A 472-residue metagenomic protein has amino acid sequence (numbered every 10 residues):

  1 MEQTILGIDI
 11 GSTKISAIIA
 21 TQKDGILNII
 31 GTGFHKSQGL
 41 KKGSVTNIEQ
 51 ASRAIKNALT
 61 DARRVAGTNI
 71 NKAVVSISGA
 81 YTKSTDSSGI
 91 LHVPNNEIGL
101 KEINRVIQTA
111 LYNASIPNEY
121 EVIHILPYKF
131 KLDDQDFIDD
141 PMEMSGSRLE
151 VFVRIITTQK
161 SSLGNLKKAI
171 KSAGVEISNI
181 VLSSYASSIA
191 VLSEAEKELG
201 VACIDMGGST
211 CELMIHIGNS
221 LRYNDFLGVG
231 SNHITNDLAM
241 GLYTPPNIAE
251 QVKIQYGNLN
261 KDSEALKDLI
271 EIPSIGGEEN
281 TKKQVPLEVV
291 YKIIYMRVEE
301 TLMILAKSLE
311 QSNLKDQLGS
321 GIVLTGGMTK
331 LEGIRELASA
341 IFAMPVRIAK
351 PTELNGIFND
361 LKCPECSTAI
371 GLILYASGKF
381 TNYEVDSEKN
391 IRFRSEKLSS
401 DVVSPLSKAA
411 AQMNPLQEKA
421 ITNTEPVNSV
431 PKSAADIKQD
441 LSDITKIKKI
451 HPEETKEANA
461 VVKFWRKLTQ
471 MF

Functional and structural regions predicted by a protein language model:
M1-S12, I18-V201, P245-N247, Q251-I272 (+2 more regions): Nucleotide/phosphate-binding catalytic cleft detector across ATP-hydrolyzing and phosphate-transferring enzymes
I8, A17, V75, I170 (+5 more regions): Residue-level signature of catalytic and energy-coupling elements of molecular machines, predominantly ATP/GTP-dependent
I8-K14, I77-S78, C203-T210, H216-N219 (+2 more regions): A short acidic Gly-Thr/Ser loop motif
T68-G79, S312-G327: Short glycine-rich phosphate-binding loop at a beta-alpha junction
T158, G257-N260, Q317-I341: Glycine-rich phosphate-binding loops at beta-strand->alpha-helix junctions
L182-I189, H233, E353-G356: Short acidic loop-to-helix transition motifs that present clustered carboxylates
G228-I248: A conserved active-site cap/scaffold subdomain adjacent to cofactor or substrate pockets
A349-S399: Glycine-rich phosphate-binding/hydrolytic loop that grips phosphoryl groups
